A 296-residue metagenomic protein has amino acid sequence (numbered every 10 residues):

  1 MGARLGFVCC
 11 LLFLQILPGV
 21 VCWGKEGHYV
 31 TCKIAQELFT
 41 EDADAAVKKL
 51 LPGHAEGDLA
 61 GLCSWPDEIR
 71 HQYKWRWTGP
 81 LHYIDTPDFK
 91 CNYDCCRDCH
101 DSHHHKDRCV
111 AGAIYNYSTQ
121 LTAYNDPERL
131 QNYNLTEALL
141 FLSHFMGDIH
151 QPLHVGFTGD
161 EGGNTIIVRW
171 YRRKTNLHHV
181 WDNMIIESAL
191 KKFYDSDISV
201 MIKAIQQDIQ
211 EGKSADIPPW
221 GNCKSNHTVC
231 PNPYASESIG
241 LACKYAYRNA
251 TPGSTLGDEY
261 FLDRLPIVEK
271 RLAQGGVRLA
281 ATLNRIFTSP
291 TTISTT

Functional and structural regions predicted by a protein language model:
G2-G6, Q15-F145, P152-G276, A280-T296: N-terminal, motif-rich segments that launch catalysis or mediate targeting to/interaction with membranes, typified by
C9-C10: Cysteine-centered motifs
